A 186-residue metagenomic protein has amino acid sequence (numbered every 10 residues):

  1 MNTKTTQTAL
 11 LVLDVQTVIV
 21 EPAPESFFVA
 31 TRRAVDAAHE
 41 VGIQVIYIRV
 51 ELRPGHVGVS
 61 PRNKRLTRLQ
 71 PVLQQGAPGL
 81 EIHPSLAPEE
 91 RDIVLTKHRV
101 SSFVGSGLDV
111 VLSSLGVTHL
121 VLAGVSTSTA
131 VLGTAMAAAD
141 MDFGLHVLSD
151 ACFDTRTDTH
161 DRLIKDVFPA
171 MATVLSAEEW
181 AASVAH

Functional and structural regions predicted by a protein language model:
M1-A9, R33-V41, L66-H186: Active-site-adjacent betaalpha module
D14-V15, E51, V125, A151: Active-site metal-binding loops of divalent metal-dependent hydrolases
Q16-A23: Short acidic, Gly/Ser-rich segments with clustered Asp/Glu that frequently serve as metal-coordination loops in enzyme
I19, P54, D154: Flexible, glycine-rich phosphate/dinucleotide-binding loops and adjacent beta-alpha linkers at cofactor/substrate
P24-R32: Short amphipathic alpha-helical segment that frequently serves as the phosphate-/nucleotide-binding helix
A38-V57: Von Willebrand factor
H56-K64: Short, flexible, mixed-charge acidic loops at enzyme active sites
